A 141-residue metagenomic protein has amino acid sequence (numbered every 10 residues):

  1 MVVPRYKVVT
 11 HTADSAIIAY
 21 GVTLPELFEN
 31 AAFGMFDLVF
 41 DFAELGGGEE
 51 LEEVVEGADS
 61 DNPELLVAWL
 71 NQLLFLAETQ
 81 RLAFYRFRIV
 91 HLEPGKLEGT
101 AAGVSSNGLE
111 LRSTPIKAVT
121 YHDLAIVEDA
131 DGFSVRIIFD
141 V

Functional and structural regions predicted by a protein language model:
M1-V141: N-terminal intrinsically disordered, cationic/polar leader segments that include organellar targeting peptides
